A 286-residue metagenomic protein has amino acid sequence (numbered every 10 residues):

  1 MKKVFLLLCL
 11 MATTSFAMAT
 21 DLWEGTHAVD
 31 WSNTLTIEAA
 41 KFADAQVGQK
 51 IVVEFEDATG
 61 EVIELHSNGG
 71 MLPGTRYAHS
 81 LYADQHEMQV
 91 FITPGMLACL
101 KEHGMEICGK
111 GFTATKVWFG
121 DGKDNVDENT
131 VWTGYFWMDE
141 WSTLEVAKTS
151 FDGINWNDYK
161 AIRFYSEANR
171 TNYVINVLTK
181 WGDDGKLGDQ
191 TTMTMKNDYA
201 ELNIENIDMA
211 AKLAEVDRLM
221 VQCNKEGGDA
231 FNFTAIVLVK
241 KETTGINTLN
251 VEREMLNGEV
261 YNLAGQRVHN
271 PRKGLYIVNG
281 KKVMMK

Functional and structural regions predicted by a protein language model:
M1, I277-K286: C-terminal tail/sorting-segment detector
V4-T13: Sec-dependent N-terminal signal peptides
T13-A19: Sec/Tat signal peptide C-region and signal peptidase I cleavage site
T20-C99, C108-K240: Extracellular ligand-binding interfaces
C108-K110, A264, V278-K281: Short strand-coil-strand connectors
K241-A264: Residue-level detector of functionally pivotal "anchor" positions at catalytic/ligand-binding pockets or at interdomain
